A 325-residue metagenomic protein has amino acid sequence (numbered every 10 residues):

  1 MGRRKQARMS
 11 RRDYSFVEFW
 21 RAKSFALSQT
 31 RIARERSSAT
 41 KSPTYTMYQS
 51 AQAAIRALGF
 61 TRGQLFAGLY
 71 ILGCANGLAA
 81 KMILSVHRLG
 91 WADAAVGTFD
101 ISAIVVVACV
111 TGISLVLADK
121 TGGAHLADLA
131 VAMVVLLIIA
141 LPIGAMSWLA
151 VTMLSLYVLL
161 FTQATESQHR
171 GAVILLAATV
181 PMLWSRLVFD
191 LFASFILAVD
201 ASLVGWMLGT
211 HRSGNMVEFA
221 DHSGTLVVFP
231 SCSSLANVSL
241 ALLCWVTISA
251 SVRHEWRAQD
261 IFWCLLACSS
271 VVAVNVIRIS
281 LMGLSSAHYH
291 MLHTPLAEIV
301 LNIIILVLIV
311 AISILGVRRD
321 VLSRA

Functional and structural regions predicted by a protein language model:
M1-T46: N-terminal amphipathic/basic-hydrophobic helices that include classical n-h-c signal peptides and signal-anchor
W20, S42-A325: Hydrophobic N-terminal alpha-helices or hydrophobic patches in metabolic proteins across all domains of life
